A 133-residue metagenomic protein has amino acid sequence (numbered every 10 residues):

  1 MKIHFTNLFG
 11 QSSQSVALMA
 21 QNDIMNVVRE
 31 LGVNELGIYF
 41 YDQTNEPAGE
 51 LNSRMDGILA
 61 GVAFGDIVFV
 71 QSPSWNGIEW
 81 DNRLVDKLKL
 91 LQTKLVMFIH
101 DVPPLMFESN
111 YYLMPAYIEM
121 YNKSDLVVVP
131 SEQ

Functional and structural regions predicted by a protein language model:
M1-G77: N-terminal pre-catalytic "stem/leader" segment of glycosyltransferase-like enzymes
E46-Q133: Extended catalytic core of nucleotide-activated donor transferases of GT-like folds
